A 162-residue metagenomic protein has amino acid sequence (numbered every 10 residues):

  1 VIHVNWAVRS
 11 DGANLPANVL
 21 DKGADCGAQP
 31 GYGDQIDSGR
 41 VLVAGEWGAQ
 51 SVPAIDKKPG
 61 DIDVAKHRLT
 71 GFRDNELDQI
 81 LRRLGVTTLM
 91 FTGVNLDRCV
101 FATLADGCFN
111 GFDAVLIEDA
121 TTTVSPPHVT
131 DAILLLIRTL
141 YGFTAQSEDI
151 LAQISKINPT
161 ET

Functional and structural regions predicted by a protein language model:
V1-W6, D11, I117: Short beta-strand segments at enzyme active-site cores
N14-L15, L20-T162: Active-site-adjacent betaalpha module
